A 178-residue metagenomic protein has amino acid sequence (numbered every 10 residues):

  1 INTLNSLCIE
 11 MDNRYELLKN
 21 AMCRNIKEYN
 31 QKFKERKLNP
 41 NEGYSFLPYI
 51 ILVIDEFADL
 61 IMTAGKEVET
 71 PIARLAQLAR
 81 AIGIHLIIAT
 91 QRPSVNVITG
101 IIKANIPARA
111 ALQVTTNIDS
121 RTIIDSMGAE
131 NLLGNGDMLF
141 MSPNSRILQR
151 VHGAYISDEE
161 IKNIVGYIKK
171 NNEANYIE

Functional and structural regions predicted by a protein language model:
N2-E178: P-loop NTPase motor-domain active sites and their immediate coupling elements
